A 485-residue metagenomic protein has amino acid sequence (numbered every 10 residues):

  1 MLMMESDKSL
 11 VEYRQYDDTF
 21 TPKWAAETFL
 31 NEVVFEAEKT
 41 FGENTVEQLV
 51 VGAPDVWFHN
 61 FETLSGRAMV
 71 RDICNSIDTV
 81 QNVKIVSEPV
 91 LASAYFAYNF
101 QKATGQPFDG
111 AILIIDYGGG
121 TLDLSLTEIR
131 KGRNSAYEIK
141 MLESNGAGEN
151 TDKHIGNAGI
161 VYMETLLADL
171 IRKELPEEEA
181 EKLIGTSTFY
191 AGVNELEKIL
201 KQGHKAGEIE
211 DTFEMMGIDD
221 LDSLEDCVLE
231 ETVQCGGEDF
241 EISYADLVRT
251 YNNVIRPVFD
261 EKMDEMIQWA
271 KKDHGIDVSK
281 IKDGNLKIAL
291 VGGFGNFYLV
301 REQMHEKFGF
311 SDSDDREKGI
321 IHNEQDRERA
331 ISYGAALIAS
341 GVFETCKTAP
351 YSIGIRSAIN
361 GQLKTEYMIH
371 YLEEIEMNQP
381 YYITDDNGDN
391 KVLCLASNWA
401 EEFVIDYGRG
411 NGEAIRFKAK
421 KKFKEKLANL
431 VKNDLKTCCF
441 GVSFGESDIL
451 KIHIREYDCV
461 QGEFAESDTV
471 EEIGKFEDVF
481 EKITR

Functional and structural regions predicted by a protein language model:
M1-E12, N134, L142-I160, T165-E174 (+5 more regions): Early-domain small/polar-rich strand-loop-helix modules and first-structured segments of the mature chain
M1-I77, Y162-E214, F476, F480-R485: Phosphate-binding loop and its immediate beta->loop->alpha context in nucleotide/phosphate-handling enzymes
M1-M3, F100-L142, A335, K436-E456: Gly/Thr-rich phosphate-binding beta-strand-loop-beta motif of the actin/hexokinase/Hsp70
L2, I77, T151-H305: Gly/charged contiguous loops adjacent to phosphate- or pyrophosphate-bearing nucleotide/cofactor binding elements
L49-G66, K280-K307, N323-E328: Glycine-rich phosphate-binding loops at beta-strand->alpha-helix junctions
I77-L91, M304-G334: Conserved phosphate-binding/catalytic loops in two-lobed NTP-binding clefts
V83-I115, R329-E344: Conserved phosphate-binding catalytic cores of ATP/NTP-utilizing and phosphoryl-transfer enzymes
S313-L430: Acidic, glycine/GT-rich loop-and beta-edge segments that sit at the periphery of enzyme/chaperone cores
